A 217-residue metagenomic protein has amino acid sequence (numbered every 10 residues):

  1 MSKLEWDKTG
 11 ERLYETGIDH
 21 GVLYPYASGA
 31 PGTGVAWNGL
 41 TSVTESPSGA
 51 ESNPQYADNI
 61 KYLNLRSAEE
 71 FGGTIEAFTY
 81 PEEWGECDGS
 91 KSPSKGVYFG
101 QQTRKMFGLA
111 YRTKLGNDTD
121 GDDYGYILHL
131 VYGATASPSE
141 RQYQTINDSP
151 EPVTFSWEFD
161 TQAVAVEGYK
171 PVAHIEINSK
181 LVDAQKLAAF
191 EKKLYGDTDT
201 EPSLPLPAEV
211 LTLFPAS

Functional and structural regions predicted by a protein language model:
M1-E82, V131-P152: Solvent-exposed edge beta-strands and adjacent loop segments that serve as assembly or binding interfaces
S2, D7, E11, D19 (+7 more regions): Acidic-enriched, low-complexity/disordered segments with a strong bias for Aspartate over Glutamate
K3, K8, K61, K91 (+7 more regions): Context-gated lysine
K8, E15, D19, A27-G32 (+10 more regions): Intrinsically disordered, low-complexity segments enriched in small/polar residues
T16, S48, E76, F99 (+3 more regions): Alpha-helical protein-protein interaction elements
P31, G85-D88, W157: Broad hydrophobic/π-residue packing in well-ordered secondary structure
K61-S139: Structured, beta-strand-rich domain cores that present glycine/charged loop surfaces used to bind extended ligands
P138-R141, T145-S217: Mixed-charge, glycine-accented linear interaction segment located at domain edges/termini
